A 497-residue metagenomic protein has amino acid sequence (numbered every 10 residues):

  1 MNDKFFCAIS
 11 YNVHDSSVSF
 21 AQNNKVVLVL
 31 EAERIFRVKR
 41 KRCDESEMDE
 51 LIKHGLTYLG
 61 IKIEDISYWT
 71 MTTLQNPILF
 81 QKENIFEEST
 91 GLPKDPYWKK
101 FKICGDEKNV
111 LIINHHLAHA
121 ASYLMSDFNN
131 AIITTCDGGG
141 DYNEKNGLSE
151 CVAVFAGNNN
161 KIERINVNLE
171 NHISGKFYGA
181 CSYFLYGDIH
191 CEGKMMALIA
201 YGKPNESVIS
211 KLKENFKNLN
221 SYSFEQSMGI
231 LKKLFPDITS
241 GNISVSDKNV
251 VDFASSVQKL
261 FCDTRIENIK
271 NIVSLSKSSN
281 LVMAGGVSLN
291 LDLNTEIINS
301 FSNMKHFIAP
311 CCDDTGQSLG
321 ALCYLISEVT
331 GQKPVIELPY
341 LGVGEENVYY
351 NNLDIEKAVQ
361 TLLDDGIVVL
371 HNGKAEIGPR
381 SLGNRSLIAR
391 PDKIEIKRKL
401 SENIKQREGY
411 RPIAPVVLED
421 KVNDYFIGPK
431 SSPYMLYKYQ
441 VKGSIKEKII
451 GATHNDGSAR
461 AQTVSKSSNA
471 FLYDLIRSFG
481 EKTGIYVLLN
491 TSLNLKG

Functional and structural regions predicted by a protein language model:
N2-C7: Extreme N-terminal starter segment of soluble prokaryotic enzymes
S10-K41, I61, K82, L92-D95 (+6 more regions): Flexible beta->alpha loop and helix N-cap segments adjacent to enzyme active/binding sites
L51-S67, N268-S278: Phosphate/pyrophosphate-binding loops at sites that engage ATP/ADP/AMP, CoA/4′-phosphopantetheine, polyphosphate
K62-L74, K277-G286, V369: Short glycine-rich phosphate-binding loop at a beta-alpha junction
S67-L92: N-terminal leader/propeptide and maturation segments of large enzyme subunits in energy/redox metabolism and hydrolases
V110-I113, D247-D263, S465, N469: Short acidic-aromatic active-site loops that bind/stabilize oxyanions
I209-K259: Active-site cores of enzymes that catalyze phosphoryl transfer or operate on phosphate-rich substrates
S255-L281: Phosphate/ATP-binding catalytic cores across multiple sugar-kinase/actin-like superfamilies, primarily ASKHA
